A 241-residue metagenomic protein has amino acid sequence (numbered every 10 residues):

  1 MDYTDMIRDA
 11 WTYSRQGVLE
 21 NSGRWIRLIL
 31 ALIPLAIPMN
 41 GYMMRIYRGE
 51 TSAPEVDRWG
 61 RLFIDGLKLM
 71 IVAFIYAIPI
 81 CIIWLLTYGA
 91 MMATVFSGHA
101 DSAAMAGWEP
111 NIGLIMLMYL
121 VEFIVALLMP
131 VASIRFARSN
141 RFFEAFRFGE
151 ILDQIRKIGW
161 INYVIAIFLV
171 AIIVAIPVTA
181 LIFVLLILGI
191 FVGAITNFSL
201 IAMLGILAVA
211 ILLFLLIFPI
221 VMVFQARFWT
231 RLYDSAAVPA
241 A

Functional and structural regions predicted by a protein language model:
T4-A31, R58-I82, L127-T179, V223-R227 (+1 more regions): Interfacial aromatic "cap" segments that immediately flank transmembrane helices in multipass membrane proteins
D5-A10, A93-D101, P110-I115, T196: Charged, low-complexity, helix/coiled-coil-prone segments
Q16, N21-R24, A36, H99 (+1 more regions): Short, solvent-exposed helix-helix connector turns and helix-capping sites enriched in acidic/polar residues
R27-R48, M105-A145, T179-L186, N197-A237: Selective recognition of hydrophobic, aromatic-rich stretches within alpha-helical transmembrane segments of polytopic
M44-L62: Membrane-interface amphipathic/juxtamembrane segments adjacent to transmembrane helices
C81-A100, A180-I195: Membrane-helix interface motif
